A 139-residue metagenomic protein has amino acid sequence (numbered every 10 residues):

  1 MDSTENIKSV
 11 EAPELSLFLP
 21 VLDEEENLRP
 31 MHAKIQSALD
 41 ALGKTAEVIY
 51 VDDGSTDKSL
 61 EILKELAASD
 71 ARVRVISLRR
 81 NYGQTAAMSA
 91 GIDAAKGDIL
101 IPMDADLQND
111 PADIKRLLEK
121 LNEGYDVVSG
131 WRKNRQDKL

Functional and structural regions predicted by a protein language model:
M1-L139: Structured catalytic core of nucleotide-sugar glycosyltransferases
